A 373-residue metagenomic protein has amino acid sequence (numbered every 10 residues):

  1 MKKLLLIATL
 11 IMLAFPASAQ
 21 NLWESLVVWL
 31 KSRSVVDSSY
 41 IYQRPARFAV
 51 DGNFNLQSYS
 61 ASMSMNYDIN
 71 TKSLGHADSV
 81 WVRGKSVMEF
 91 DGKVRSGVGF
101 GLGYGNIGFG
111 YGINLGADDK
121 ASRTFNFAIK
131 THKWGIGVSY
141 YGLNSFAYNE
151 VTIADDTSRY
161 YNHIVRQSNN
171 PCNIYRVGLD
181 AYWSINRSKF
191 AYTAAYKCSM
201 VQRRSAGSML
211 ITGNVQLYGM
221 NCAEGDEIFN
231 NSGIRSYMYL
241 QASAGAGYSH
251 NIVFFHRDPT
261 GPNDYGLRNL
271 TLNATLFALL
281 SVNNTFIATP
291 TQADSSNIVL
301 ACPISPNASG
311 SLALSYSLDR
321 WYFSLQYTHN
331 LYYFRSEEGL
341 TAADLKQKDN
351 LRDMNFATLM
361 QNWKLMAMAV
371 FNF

Functional and structural regions predicted by a protein language model:
N21-R47, N186-G207, F254-L272: Short loop/turn motifs that connect adjacent beta-strands in outer-membrane beta-barrel proteins
A46-F48, G92-V98, G103-G105, D119-R123 (+6 more regions): Residues that define the transmembrane beta-barrel architecture of outer-membrane proteins
F48-G52, F109, W134-V138, L179 (+6 more regions): Transmembrane beta-strands of outer-membrane beta-barrel proteins
F54-S60, Y104-N106, I113-A117, T131-K133 (+8 more regions): Transmembrane beta-strands of outer-membrane beta-barrel pores
S62-N70, G75-A77, S122-T124, N149-D155 (+4 more regions): Outer-membrane beta-barrel translocator domains and adjoining extracellular loop/strand segments of Gram-negative
G84-S86, G112, S122, N162-N170 (+4 more regions): Extracellular loop and loop/strand-boundary signature of outer-membrane beta-barrel proteins
N126-M238: Outer-membrane pore/translocation modules
L179-A181, D319, L359-F373: Outer-membrane beta-barrel "beta-signal"
